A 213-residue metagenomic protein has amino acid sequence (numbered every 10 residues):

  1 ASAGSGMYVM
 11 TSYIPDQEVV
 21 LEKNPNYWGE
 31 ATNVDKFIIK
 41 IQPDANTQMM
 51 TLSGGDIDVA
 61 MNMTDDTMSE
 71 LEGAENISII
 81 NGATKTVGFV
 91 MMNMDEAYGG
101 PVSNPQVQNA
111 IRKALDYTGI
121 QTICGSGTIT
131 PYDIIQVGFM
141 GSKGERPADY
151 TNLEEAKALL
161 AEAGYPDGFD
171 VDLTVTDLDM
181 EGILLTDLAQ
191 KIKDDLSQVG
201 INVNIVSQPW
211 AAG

Functional and structural regions predicted by a protein language model:
A1-A31, K36: Gly/Pro-rich hinge or "lid" segments in bacterial periplasmic/extracellular proteins
Y8, I129-E162, L178-D187: Structural transition elements
P15, A161-G213: Ligand/substrate-recognition segments at binding pockets and active sites
E22-P25, T84-A110, A114: A bilobed periplasmic-binding-protein/Venus flytrap-type ligand-binding module shared by bacterial periplasmic
N24-E70, N202: Ligand-site clamp/hinge motif
N46-D56, G73-A74, Q106, D187-V199 (+1 more regions): Short helices/loops that flank or line small-molecule/ion binding pockets
S69-N81: Ligand-binding "clamshell"
G99-F139, L184: Periplasmic-binding protein-like
